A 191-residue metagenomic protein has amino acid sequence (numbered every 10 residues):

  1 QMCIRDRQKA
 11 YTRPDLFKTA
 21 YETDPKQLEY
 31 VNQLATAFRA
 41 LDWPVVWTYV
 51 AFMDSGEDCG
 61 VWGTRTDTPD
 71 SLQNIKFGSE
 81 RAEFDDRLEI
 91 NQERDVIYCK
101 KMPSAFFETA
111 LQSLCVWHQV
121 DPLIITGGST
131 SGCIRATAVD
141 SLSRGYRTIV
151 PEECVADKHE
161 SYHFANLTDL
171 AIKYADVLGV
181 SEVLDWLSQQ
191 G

Functional and structural regions predicted by a protein language model:
Q1-Q92, L187-G191: Active-site acidic carboxylates
T36-L41, T66-G191: Active-site-adjacent betaalpha module
